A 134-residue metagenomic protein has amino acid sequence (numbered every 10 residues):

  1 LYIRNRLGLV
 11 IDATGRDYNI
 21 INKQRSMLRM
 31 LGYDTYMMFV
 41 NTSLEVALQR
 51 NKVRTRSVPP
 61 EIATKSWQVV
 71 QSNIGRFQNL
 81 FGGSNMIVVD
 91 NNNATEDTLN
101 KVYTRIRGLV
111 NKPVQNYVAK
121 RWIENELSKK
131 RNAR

Functional and structural regions predicted by a protein language model:
L1-M30: Conserved nucleotide-sensing/catalytic segment adjacent to the nucleotide-binding pocket in NTP-handling enzymes
Y2, Y18, Y33-Y36, Y103 (+1 more regions): Sequence-level detector for tyrosine residue identity
L9, T35, M86: Hydrophobic anchor at the start of a short beta-strand that flanks the dinucleotide cofactor-binding loop
I11-D12, V40, V89: Active-site flanking residues adjacent to catalytic metal/cofactor-binding acidic residues
R16, R29-R50: Conserved phosphate-donor/acceptor-positioning beta-strand/loop module used by diverse small-molecule
L44-R134: Conserved GTP-binding G-domain of TRAFAC-class P-loop NTPases and closely related GTPase folds
